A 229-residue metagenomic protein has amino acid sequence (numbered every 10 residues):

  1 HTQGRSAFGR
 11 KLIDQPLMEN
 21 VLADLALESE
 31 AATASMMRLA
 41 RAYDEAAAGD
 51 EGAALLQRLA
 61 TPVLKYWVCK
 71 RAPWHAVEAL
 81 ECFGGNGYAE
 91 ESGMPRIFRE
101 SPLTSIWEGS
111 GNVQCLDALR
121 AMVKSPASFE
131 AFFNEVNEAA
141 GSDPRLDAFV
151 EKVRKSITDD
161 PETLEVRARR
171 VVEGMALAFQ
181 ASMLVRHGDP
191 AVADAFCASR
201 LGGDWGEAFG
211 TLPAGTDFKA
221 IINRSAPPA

Functional and structural regions predicted by a protein language model:
H1-A229: Flavin-dependent oxidoreductase catalytic core characteristic of acyl-CoA dehydrogenase/oxidase-like enzymes
